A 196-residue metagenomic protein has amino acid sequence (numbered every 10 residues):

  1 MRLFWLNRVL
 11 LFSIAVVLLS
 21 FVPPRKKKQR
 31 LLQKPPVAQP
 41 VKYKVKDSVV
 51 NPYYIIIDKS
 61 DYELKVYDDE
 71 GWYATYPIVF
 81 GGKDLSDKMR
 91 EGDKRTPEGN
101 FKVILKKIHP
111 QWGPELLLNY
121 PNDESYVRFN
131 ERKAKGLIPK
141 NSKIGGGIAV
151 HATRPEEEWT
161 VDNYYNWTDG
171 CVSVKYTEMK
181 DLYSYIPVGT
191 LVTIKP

Functional and structural regions predicted by a protein language model:
M1-L11: N-terminal Sec-pathway targeting helices
S13-Q29: Bacterial Sec-dependent signal peptides at the C-terminal "C-region" and cleavage site
V37-Y54, K59-S60, F80-I104, R132-G136 (+1 more regions): N-terminal post-signal-peptidase region of extra-cytosolic proteins
Y54, T75-P77, N100, G147 (+1 more regions): Well-ordered beta-strand positions in beta-sheet-rich domains
D69-E70, K106-I108: Short polar/acidic secondary-structure junctions
G71-K83: Short Gly/aromatic-enriched secondary-structure transition segments
H109-P196: Exported/periplasmic cell-wall-interacting domains
